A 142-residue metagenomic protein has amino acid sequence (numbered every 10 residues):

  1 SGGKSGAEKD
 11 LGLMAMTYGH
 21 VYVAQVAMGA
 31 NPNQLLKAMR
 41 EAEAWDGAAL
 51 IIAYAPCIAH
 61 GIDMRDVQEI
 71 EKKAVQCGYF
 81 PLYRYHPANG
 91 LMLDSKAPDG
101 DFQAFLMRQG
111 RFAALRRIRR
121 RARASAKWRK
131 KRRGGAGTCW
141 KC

Functional and structural regions predicted by a protein language model:
S1-W45, R108-F112: Conserved thiamine diphosphate
E8, M14, K127-C142: Thiamine diphosphate
L35-W128, W140-K141: Glycine/aspartate-rich loop-and-adjacent alpha/beta segment that forms the canonical ThDP
